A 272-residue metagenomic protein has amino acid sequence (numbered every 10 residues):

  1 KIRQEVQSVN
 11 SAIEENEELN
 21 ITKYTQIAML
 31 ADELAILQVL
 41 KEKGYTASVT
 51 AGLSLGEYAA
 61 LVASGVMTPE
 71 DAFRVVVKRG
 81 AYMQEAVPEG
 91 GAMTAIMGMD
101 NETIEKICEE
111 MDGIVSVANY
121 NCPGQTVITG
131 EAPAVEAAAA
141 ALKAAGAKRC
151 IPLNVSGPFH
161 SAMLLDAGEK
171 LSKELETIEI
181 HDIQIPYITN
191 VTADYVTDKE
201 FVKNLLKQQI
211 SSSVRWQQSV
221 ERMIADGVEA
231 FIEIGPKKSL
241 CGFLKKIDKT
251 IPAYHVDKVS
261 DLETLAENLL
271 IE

Functional and structural regions predicted by a protein language model:
K1-T103, L153, A230-S260: FabD-like malonyl-/acyl-CoA
R3-Q4, N16, S64-S211: Alpha/beta catalytic cores of group-transfer enzymes, especially the acyltransferase/condensing modules of polyketide
K41, K143, I224-A225: Non-catalytic positions within long, well-ordered alpha-helices that form the structural scaffold/packing of enzyme
E105, A138, C241-L244, L265: Short glycine-/acidic-enriched loop or helix-start segments at secondary-structure transitions that form or flank
S211-V228: A short, acidic, amphipathic alpha-helical segment used as a generic capping/interface helix at domain edges
D261-N268: Short, charged, surface-exposed secondary-structure boundary motifs
